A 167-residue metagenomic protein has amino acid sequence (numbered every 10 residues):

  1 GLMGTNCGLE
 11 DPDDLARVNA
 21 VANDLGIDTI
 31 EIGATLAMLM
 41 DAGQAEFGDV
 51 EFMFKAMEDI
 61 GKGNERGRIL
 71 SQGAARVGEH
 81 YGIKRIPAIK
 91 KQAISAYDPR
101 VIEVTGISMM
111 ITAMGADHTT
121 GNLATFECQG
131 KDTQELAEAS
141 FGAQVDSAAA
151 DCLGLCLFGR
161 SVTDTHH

Functional and structural regions predicted by a protein language model:
G1-H167: Extended C-terminal regions of large enzymes
